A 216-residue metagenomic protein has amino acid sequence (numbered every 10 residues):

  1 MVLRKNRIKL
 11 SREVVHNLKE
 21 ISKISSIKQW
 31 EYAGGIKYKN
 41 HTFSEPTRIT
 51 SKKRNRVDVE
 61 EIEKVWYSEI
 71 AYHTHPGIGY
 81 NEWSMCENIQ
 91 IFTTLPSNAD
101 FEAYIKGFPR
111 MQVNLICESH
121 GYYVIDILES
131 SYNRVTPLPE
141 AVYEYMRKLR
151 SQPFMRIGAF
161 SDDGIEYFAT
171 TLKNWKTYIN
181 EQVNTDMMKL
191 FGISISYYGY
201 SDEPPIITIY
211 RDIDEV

Functional and structural regions predicted by a protein language model:
M1-S68, E166-E181, T185-I193, D202-V216: Glycine-rich short-loop/terminal segments
V15-S22, E102, Y143, R147: Generic detector of well-ordered alpha-helical segments enriched in charged/polar residues, highlighting helical
T42-R110, S119, L149: Short HxH-centered metal-ligating active-site micro-motif
F108-V216: Active-site or metal-binding loop neighborhoods of secreted/extracellular toxin and effector enzymes
